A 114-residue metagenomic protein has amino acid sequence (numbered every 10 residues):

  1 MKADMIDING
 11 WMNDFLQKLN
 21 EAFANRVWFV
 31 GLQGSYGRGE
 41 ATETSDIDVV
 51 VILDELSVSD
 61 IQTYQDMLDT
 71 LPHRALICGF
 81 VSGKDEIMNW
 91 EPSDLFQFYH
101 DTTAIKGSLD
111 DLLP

Functional and structural regions predicted by a protein language model:
M1-R26, G37-T44, L53-P114: Catalytic core of pol beta-like nucleotidyltransferases
Q33-S35: Glycine-rich beta-strand-to-loop/alpha-helix junction loops that act as flexible
D46-D48: Acidic Asp/Glu-based divalent-cation binding sites
